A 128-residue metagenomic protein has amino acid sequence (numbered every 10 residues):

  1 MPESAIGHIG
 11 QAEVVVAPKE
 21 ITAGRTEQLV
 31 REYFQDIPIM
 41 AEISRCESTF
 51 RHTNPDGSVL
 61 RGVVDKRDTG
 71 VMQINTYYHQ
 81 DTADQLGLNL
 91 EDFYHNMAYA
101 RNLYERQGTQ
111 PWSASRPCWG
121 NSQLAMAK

Functional and structural regions predicted by a protein language model:
M1-F50: Export/targeting segments at the very N-terminus of extracytoplasmic proteins
T22-T26, D36-M40, R67-G70, F93-L103 (+2 more regions): Stable alpha-helical elements in mature extracytoplasmic
L29-Y33, E42-T49, Y77, N102-P111 (+1 more regions): Structured segments of extracytoplasmic/periplasmic soluble domains in secreted or envelope-associated proteins
I37-E42, H52-V59, T109-N121: Surface-exposed patches in mature extracellular/periplasmic domains of secreted proteins
R51-N54, D81-A83: Short, solvent-exposed loop/turn elements at domain surfaces
R61-A83: Substrate-binding/active-site groove segments that recognize and process beta-1,4-linked N-acetyl-hexosamine
Q85-H95: A short, structured beta-strand-centered segment in the mid-to-C-terminal lobe of catalytic cores from group-transfer
S122-K128: Extracellular/mature segments of secreted proteins
